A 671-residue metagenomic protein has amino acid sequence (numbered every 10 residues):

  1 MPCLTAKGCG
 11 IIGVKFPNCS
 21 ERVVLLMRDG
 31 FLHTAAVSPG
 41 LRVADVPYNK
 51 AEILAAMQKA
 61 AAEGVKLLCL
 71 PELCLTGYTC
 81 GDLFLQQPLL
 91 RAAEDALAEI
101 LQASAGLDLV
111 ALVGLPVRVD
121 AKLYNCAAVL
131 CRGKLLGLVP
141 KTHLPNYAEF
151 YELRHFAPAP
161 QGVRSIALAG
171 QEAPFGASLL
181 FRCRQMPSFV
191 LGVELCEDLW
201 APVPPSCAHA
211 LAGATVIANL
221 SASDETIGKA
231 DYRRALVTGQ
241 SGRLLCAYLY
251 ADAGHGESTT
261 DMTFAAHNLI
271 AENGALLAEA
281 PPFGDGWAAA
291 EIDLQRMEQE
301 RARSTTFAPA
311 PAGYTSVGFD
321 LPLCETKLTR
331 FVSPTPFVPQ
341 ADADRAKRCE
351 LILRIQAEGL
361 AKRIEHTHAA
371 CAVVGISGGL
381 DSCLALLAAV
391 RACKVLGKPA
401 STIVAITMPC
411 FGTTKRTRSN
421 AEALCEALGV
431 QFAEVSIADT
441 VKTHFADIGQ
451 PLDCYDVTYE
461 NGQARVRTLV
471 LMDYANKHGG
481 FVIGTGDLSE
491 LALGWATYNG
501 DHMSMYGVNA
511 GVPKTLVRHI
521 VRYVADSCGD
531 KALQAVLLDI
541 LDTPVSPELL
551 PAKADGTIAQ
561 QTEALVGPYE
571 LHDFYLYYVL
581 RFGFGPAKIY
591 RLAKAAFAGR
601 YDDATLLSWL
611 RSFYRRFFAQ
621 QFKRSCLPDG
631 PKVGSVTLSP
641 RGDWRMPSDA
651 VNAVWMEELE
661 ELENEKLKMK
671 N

Functional and structural regions predicted by a protein language model:
L4, L25-L26, L667: Leucine-biased recognition of intrinsically disordered, low-complexity hydrophobic segments
G10-I11, K668: Generic short N-terminal amphipathic or hydrophobic helices
K15-V373, R391-A400: Enzyme catalytic cores with a strong preference for nitrogen-chemistry domains
P187-V190, C246, H255-S258, E272 (+2 more regions): ATP/NTP-dependent adenylation/nucleotidyl-transfer catalytic domains that generate, transfer, or process NMP-activated
